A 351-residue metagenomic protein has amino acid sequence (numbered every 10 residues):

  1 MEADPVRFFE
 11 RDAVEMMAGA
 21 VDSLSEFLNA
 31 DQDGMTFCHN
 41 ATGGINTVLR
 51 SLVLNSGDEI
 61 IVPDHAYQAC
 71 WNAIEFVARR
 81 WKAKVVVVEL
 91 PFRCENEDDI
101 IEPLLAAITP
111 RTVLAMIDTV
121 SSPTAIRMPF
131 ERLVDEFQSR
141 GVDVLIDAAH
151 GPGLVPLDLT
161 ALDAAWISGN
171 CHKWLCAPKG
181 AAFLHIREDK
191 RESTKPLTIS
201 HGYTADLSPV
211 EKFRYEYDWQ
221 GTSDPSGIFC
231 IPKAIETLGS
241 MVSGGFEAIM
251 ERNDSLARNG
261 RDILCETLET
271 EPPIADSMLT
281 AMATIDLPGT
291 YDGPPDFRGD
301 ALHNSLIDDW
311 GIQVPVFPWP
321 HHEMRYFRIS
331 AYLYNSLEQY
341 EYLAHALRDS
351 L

Functional and structural regions predicted by a protein language model:
M1-L351: Pyridoxal 5′-phosphate
